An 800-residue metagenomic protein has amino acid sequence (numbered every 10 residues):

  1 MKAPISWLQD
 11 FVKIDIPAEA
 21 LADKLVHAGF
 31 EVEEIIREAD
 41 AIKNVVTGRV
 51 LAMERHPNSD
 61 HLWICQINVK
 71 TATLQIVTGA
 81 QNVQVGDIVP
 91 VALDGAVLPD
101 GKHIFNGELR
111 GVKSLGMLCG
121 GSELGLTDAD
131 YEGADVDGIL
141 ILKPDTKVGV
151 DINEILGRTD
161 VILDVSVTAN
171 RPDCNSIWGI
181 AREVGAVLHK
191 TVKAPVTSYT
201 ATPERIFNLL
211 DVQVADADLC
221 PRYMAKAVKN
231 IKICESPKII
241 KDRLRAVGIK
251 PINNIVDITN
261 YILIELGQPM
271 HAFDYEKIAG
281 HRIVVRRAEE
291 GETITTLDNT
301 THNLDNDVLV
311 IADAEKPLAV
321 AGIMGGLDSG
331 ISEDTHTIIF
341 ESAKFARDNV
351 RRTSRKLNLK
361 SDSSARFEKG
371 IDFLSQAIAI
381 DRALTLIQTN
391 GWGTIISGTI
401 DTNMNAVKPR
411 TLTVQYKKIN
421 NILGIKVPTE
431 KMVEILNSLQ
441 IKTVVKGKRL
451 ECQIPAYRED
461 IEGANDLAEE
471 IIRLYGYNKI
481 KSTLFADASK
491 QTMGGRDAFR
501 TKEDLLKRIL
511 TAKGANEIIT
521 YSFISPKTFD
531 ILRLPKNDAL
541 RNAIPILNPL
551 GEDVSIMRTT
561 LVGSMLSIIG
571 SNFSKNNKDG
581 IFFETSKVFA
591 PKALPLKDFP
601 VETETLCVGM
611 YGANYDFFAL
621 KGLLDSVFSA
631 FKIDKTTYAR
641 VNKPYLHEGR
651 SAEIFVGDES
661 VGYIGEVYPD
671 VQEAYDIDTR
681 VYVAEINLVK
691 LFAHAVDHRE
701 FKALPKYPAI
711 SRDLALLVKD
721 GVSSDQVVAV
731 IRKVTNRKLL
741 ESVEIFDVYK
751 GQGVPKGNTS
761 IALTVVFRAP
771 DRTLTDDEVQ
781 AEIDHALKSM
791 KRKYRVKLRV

Functional and structural regions predicted by a protein language model:
M1-E204, I339, D362, R366 (+3 more regions): Phosphate-backbone binding interfaces of nucleic-acid-interacting proteins
K2, H27, S438-I441, D460 (+4 more regions): A carboxyl-terminal module marker
I5, D23, W63, L188 (+1 more regions): Glycine/proline-enriched, intrinsically flexible loops and inter-domain linkers
A39-K43, A201, S489-G494, T520-A539 (+2 more regions): Beta-rich nucleic-acid/ligand-interaction surfaces
T47-V77, D242, N253, T259-D328: Conserved mixed alpha/beta core segments that line enzyme active sites in large multi-domain catalysts
R110-D130, A134-L140, N153-E154, V161 (+4 more regions): Mobile "lid/hinge" segments at catalytic clefts and subdomain interfaces of large enzymes
V184-V214, G391-I419, I425-K426: Terminal amphipathic helices with adjacent charged low-complexity linkers/tails
L412-K578, S660, R712, V766-R768 (+1 more regions): Extended, well-folded interaction surfaces typified by the phenylalanyl-tRNA synthetase beta subunit core
